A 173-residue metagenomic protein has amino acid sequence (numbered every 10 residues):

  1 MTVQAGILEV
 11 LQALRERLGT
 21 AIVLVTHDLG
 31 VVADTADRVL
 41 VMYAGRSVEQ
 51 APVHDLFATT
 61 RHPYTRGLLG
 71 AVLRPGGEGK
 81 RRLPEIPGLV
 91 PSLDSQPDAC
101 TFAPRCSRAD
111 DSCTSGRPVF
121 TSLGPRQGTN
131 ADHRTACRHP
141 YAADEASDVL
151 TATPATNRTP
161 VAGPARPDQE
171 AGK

Functional and structural regions predicted by a protein language model:
V3-R82: P-loop NTP-binding/switch modules centered on Walker-like glycine-rich loops
A5, G128, E170-A171: Intrinsic disorder/low-complexity segments enriched in polar/small residues
P52-P164: Charged, flexible cofactor/metal-binding loops and thiol motifs
G163-K173: Long, low-complexity, intrinsically disordered segments
